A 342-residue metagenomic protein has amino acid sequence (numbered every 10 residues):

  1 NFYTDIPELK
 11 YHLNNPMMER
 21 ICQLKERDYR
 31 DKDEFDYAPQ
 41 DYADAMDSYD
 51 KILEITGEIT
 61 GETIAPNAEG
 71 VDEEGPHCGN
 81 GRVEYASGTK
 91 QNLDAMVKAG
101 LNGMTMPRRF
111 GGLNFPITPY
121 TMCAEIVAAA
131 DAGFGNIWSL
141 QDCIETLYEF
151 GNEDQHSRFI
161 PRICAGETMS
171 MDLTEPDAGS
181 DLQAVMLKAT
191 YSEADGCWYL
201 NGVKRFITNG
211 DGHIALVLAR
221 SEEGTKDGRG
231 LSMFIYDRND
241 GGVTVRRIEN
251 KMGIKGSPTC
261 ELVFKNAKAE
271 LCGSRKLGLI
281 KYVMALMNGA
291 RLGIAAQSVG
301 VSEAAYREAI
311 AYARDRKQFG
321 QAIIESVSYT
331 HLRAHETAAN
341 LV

Functional and structural regions predicted by a protein language model:
N1-F134, D154, R158: Amphipathic, small/basic residue-rich leader segments at the start of a protein or domain
Y37, N239-G242, R246, P258-A290 (+1 more regions): A glycine-rich, basic-preceded beta-loop-alpha segment at the flavin cofactor/substrate interface of flavin-utilizing
E74-E84, P107-L113, D142-F150, L173-A178 (+1 more regions): Conserved short loop/turn motifs at secondary-structure junctions
V83-T89, D172-S192, R205, G212: Flexible, glycine/threonine-enriched loop-and-boundary segments that flank and lead into catalytic domains of large
S139-L140, G151-L187, G196: Internal maturation/activation junctions in enzymes
C197, N201-V243: A short core secondary-structure module
T330-T337: Conserved small/polar residues in nucleotide/adenosyl-binding loops
